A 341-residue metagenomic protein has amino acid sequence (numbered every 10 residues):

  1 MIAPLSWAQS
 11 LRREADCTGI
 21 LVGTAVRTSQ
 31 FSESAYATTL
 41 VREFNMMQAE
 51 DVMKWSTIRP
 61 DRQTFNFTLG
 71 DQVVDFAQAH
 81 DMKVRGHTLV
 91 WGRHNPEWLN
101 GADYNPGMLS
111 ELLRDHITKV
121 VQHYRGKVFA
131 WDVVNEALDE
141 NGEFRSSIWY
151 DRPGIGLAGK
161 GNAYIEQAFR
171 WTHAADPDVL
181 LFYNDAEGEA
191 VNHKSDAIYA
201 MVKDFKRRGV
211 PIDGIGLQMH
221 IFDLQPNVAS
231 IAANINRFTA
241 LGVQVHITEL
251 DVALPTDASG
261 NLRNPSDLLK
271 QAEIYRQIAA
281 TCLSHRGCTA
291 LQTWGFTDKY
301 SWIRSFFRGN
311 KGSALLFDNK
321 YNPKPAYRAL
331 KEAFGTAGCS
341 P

Functional and structural regions predicted by a protein language model:
W7-M46, E50: Boundary/entry segment of secreted carbohydrate-active catalytic domains
S10-E14, R59, A102, K119 (+5 more regions): Aromatic-rich peripheral "rim/lid" segments of glycoside hydrolase catalytic domains that contact and position glycan
L11-R12, R42, M46-P60, L69-G188 (+1 more regions): Substrate-binding cleft and catalytic face of glycoside hydrolase catalytic domains, especially the flexible beta-alpha
E14-I20, R27-S34, I148-G260: Noncatalytic carbohydrate-binding groove/subsite architecture in carbohydrate-active enzymes
V22-V26, N45-A49, V84-T88, F129 (+5 more regions): Hydrophobic faces of well-ordered beta-strands that scaffold small-molecule active sites in alpha/beta enzyme cores
T28-E43, E111-V120, H193-F205, I274-A279: Short, acidic/polar
S29-Y36, K54-I58, E111, S301-W302 (+1 more regions): Short, solvent-exposed loop/turn elements at domain surfaces
